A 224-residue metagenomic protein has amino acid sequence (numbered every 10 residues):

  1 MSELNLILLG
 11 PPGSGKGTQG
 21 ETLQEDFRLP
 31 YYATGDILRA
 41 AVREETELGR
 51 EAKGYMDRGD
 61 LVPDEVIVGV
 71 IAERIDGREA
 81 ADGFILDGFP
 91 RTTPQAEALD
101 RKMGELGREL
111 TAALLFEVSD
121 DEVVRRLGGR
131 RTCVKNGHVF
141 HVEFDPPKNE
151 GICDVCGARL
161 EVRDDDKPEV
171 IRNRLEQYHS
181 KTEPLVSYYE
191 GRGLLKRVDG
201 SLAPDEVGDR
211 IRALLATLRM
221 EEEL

Functional and structural regions predicted by a protein language model:
M1-L224: Glycine-rich phosphate-binding loop of ATP-dependent small-molecule kinases
